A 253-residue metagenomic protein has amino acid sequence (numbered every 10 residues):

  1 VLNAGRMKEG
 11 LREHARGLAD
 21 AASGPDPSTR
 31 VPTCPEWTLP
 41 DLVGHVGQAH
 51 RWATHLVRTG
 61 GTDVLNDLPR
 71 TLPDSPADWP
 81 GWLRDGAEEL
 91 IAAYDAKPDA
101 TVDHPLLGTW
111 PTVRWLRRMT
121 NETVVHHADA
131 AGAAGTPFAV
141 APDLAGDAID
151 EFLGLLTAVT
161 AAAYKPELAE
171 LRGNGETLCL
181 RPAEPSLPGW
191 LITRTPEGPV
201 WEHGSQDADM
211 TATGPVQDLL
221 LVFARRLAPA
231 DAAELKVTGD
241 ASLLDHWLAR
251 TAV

Functional and structural regions predicted by a protein language model:
L2, E9, V140-A141: Solvent-exposed interaction patches of small proteins and small membrane subunits
R6-P73, A77-G81, D85-G86, L90: Active-site-proximal cofactor/substrate-binding loop regions of enzyme domains
D26-L65, L107-A163, L219: Short, contiguous alpha-helical
R70-W79, A100-R114: Acidic/His metal-coordination segments adjacent to aromatic residues that form catalytic metal sites in metalloenzymes
P98, V102, A128-A131: Membrane-helix exit/interface motif
F152-I192: A glycine-rich beta-turn/hairpin centered on an aromatic-Pro dipeptide
R181-Q217: Acidic/His-leaning functional-site neighborhoods
S205-V253: C-terminal interaction segments
